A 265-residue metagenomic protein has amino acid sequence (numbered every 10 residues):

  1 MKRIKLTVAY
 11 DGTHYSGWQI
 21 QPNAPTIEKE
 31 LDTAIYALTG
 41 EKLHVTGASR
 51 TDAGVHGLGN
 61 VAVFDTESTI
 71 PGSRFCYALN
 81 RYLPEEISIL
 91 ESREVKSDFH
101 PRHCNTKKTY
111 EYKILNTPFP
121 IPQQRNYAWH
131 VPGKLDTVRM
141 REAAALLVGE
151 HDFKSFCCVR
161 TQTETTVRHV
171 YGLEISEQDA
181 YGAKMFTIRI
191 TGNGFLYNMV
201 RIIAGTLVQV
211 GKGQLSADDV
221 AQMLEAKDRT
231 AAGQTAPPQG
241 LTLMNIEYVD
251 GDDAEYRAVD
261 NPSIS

Functional and structural regions predicted by a protein language model:
M1-S265: Structured-RNA-binding interfaces characteristic of tRNA pseudouridine synthases
